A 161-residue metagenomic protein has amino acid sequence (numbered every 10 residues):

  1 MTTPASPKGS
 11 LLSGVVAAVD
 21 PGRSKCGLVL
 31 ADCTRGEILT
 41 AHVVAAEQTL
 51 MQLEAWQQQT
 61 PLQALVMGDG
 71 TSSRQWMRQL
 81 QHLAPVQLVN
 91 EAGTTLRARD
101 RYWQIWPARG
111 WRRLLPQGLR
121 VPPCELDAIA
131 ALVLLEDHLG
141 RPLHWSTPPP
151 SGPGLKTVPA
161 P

Functional and structural regions predicted by a protein language model:
M1-P161: Phosphate- and other anionic-substrate recognition elements at nucleic-acid/protein interfaces
